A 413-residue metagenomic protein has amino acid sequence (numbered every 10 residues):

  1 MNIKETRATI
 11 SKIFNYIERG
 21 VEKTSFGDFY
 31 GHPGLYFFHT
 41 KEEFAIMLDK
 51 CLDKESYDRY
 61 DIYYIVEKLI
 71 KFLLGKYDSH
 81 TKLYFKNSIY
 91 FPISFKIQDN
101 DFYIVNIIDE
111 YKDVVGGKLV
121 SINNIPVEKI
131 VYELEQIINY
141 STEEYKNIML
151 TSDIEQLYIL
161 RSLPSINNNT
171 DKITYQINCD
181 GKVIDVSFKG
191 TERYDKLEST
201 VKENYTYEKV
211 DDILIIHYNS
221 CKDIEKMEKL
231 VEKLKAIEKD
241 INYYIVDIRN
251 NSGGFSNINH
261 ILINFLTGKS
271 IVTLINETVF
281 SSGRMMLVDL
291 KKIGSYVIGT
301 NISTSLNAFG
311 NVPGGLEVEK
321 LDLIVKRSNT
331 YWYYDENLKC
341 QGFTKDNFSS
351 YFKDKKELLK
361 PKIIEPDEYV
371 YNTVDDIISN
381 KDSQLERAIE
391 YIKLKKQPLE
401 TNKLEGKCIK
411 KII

Functional and structural regions predicted by a protein language model:
M1-Y244, N250-S252, S270, G294 (+2 more regions): Flexible, low-complexity junctional segments that flank or bridge functional domains
E238-I245, R249-K395: Conserved acidic, small-residue-rich alpha-beta core segments centered on
